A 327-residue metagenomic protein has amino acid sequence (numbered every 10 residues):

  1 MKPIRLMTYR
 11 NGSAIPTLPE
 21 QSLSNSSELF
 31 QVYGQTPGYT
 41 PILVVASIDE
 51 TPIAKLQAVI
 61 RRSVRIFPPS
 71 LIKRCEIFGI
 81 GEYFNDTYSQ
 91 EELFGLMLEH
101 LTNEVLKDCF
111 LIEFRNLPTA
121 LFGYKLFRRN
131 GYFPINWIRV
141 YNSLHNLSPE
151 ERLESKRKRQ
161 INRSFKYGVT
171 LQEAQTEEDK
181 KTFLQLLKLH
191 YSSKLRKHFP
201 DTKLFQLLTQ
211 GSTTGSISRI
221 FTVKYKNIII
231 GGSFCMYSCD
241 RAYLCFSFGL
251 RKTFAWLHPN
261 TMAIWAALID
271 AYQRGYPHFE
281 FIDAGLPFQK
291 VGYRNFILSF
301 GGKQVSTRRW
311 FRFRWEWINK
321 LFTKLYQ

Functional and structural regions predicted by a protein language model:
M1, R5, Q57-V64, F127-P149 (+1 more regions): Active-site/acyl-donor-binding loops of N-acyltransferases
K2-D49, I53-R65, N116-N142, L147-T253: A conserved beta-strand-loop-helix scaffold within acyl/acetyltransferase catalytic domains
L23, Y88-E92, F199-P200, H258: Conserved phosphate-coordination/catalytic loops
Y39-P41, L106-C109, Q273-Y276: Short, high-confidence coil segments that cap the C-terminus of an alpha-helix and link into the following beta-strand
I72-L117: A gly/proline- and charged-residue-enriched helix-loop-helix capping module
Y83-D86, G95-H100, L207-E316: Aromatic (often tryptophan-rich) hydrophobic motifs at membrane interfaces
N103-E104, L126, R163, D270 (+1 more regions): Alpha-helical scaffold elements within enzyme catalytic domains, especially in hydrolases
L111-F114, Q172, F279-I282: Short catalytic-loop micro-motif centered on adjacent basic/acidic residues
